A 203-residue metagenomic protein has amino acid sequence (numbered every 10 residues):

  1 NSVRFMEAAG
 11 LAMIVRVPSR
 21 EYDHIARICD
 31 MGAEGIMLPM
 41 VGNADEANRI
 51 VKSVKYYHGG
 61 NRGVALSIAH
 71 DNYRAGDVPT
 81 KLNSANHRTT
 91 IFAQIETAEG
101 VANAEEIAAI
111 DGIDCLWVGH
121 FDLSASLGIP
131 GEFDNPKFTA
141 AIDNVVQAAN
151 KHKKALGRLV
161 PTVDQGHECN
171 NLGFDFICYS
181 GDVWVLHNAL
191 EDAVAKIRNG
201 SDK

Functional and structural regions predicted by a protein language model:
N1, V118-P136: Glycine-rich, proline-tolerant flexible connector loops at the mouths of alpha/beta enzymes
N1-Y22, A26-D30, K52-N61, N83-N86 (+2 more regions): Alpha-helix-loop-beta-strand connector modules within alpha/beta enzyme cores
M13-V17, I36-L38, I91-E96, L116-V118 (+2 more regions): Hydrophobic faces of well-ordered beta-strands that scaffold small-molecule active sites in alpha/beta enzyme cores
P18-S19, V41-N43, F121, P161 (+1 more regions): Short, ordered loop/turn segments at secondary-structure junctions
D23, C29, A33-D111, H120-D122: Conserved anion-binding
E46-R49, L127-G128, L186-D192: Short, charged, surface-exposed secondary-structure boundary motifs
G166-V183: Short, electropositive alpha-helical surface patch
G181-V185, A189-K203: Extended, intrinsically disordered, low-complexity segments
